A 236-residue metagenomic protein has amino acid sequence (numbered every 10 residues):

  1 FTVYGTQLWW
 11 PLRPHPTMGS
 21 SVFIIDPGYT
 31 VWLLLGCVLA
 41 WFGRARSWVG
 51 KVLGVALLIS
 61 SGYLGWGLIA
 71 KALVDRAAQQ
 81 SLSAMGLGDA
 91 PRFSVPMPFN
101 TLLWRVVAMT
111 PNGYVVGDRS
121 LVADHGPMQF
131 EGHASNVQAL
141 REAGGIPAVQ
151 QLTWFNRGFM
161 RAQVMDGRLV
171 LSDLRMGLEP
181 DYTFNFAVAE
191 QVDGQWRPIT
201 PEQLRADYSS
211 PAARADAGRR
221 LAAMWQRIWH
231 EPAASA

Functional and structural regions predicted by a protein language model:
F1, D26, V106: Divalent metal-coordination and catalytic microenvironments
F1, L35-F42, G65-I69: Structural signature of transmembrane alpha-helix termini at the membrane-water interface
F1-T17: Hydrophobic alpha-helical segments
S21-V55: Cytosolic-side transmembrane helix boundary signature
S47-A72: Internal/C-terminal transmembrane anchor helices
A70-D89: Alpha-helical transmembrane signal-anchor/signal-peptide segments
G88-P91, T101-A236: Extracytosolic and intramembrane catalytic regions of membrane-associated proteins in envelope/secretory systems
S94-V95: Acidic, low-complexity glycine/serine/threonine-rich segments
